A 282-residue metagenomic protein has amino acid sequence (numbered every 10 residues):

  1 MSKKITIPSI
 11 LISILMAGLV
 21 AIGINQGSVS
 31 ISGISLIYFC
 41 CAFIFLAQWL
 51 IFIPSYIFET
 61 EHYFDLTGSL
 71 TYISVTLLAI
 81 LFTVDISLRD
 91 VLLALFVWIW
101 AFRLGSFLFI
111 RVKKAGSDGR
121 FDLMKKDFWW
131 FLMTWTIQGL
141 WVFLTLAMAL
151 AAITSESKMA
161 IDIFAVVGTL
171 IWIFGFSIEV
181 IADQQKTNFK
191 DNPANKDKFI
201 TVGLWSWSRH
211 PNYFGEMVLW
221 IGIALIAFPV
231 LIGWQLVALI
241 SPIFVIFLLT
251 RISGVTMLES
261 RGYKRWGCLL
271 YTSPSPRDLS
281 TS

Functional and structural regions predicted by a protein language model:
M1-I12: N-terminal membrane topogenic signal
V20-F39, L77-L95, L146-G168, L225-A238: Helix-coil boundary and interhelical linker segments in multi-pass alpha-helical membrane proteins
F43-P54, T71-T76: Central hydrophobic cores of alpha-helical transmembrane segments in multi-pass inner-membrane proteins across all
A47-I53, W98-K114, L144, L170-F189 (+1 more regions): Transmembrane alpha-helical segments that form the membrane-embedded catalytic/substrate-channel core of multi-pass
I57-E156: Intramembrane catalytic core of multi-pass membrane enzymes that act on lipidic substrates
I110-K126, Q184-G203, L258-S273: Cytosolic, membrane-interface loops and tails of multi-pass inner-membrane proteins
F128-M133, D197-S206, F214: Alpha-helical membrane-protein architecture signal
Y271-S282: Single conserved hydrophobic/aromatic residue that forms the stacking wall/gate of nucleotide- or nucleobase-binding
